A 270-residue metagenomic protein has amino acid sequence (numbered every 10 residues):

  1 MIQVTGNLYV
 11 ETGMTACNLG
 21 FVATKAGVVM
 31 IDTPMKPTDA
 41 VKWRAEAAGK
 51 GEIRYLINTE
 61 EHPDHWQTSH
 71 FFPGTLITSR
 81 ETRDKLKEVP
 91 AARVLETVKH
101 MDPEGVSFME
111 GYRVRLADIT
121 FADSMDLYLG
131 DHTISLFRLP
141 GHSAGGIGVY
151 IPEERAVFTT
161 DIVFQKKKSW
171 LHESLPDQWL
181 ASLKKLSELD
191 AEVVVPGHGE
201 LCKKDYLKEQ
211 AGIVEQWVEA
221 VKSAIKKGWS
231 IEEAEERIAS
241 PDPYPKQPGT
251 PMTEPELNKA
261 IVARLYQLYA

Functional and structural regions predicted by a protein language model:
M1-A45, G148-T160: Conserved beta-strand hairpin/beta-sheet module of binuclear metal-dependent hydrolase folds, prominently
N7, V22, D32, A47 (+8 more regions): Divalent metal-coordination and catalytic microenvironments
N18-G20, I119, D123-M125, I147: Residue-level detector of beta-strand structural context in well-folded domains
V28, M35-K36, D126, T133-W217: Metallo-beta-lactamase
P37-T82, D190: Active-site metal-binding motif and surrounding structural segment of the metallo-beta-lactamase
K42-R44, T68-F71, V89-A91, L171 (+1 more regions): Short amphipathic alpha-helical segments
K87-F137, P152-E153: Metallo-beta-lactamase
E188-D190, L201-A270: Accessory terminal helices/loops
